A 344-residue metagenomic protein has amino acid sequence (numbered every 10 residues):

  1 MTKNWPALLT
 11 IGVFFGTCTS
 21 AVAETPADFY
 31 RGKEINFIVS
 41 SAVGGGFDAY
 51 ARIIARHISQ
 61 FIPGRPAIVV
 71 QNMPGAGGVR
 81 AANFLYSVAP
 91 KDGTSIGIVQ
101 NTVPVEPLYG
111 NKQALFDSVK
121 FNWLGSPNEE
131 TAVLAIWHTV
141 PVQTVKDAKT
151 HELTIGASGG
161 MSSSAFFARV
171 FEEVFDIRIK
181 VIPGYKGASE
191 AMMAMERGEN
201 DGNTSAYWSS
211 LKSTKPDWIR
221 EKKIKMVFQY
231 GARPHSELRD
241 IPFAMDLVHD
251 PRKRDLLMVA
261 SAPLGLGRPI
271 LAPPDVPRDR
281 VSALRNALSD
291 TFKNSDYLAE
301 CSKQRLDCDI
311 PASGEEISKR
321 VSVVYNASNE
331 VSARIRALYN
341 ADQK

Functional and structural regions predicted by a protein language model:
M1-P6: Positively charged n-region of N-terminal signal peptides that target proteins for export
A7-T17: Bacterial N-terminal signal peptides
T19-A23: Sec/Tat signal peptide C-region and signal peptidase I cleavage site
E24-G267, Y325-N329, A333-Q343: Conserved hydrophobic/amphipathic secondary-structure segments that form or flank ligand- or partner-binding grooves
R31-K33, R220-E221, L247-H249, V276-K344: An extracytoplasmic/periplasmic, membrane-proximal ligand-sensing/linker region
V43, P274-V276: A generic structural motif
G267-P273: A short beta-strand structural signal in non-transmembrane regions
